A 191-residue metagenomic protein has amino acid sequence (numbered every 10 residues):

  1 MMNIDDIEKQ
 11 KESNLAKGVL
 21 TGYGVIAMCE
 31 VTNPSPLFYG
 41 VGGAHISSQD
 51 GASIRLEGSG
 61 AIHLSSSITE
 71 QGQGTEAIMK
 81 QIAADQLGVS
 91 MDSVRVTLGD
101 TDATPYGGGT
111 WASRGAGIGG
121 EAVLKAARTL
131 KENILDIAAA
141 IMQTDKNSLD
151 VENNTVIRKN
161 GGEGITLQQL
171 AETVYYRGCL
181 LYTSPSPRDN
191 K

Functional and structural regions predicted by a protein language model:
M1-I4, G107-I141, Q169-G178: Glycine-rich and small/hydrophobic secondary-structure elements
M1-I54: Accessory "access/gating" subregions that flank catalytic or transport cores
K9-N14, V19-V25, S65-S67, M91-D100 (+2 more regions): Beta-strand segments within the central parallel beta-sheet cores of soluble alpha/beta enzyme folds
M28-N33, S59-A61, I68-Q71, T101 (+1 more regions): Short, glycine-/Ser/Thr-/acidic-enriched flexible segments
P36-Y39, T75-A77, P105-T110, G161: Short acidic, glycine/serine/threonine-rich loops at helix termini
A61-M91, G117-M142: Alpha-helical support elements that line or immediately flank enzyme active sites and cofactor-binding pockets
V156-R158, I165-V174: Polar, glycine-rich mid-to-C-terminal structural blocks that act as macromolecule-binding/assembly scaffolds
Y182-P187: Conserved small/polar residues in nucleotide/adenosyl-binding loops
